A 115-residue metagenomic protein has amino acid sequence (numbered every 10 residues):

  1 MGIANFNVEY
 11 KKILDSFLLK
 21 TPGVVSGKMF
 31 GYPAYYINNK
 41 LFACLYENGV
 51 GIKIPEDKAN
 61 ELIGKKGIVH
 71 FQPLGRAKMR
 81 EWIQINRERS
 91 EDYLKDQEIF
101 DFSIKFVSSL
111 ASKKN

Functional and structural regions predicted by a protein language model:
M1-N115: Charge-dense, helix-prone N-terminal extensions
